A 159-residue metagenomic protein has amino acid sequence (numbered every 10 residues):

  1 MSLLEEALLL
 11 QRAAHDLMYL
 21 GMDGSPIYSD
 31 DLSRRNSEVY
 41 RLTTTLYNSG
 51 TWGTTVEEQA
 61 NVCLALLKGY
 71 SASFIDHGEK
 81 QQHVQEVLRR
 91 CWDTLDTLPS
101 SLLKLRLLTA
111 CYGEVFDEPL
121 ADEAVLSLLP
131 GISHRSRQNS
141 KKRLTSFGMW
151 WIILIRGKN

Functional and structural regions predicted by a protein language model:
M1-L4, S33, Y40, H134 (+1 more regions): Low-complexity, intrinsically disordered regions enriched in charged/polar residues
S2-I27, T51-I75, P99-D117, K141-I153: Amphipathic alpha-helical repeat scaffolds of TPR domains
A13, D31-E38: Charged, amphipathic alpha-helical stretches
S29-R34, Q81-Q85, L108: Short, charged, amphipathic alpha-helical segments
S37-S49, H77-L95, L120-H134, N159: Alpha-helical repeat scaffolds
L129-N159: Low-complexity basic/metal-binding stretches
